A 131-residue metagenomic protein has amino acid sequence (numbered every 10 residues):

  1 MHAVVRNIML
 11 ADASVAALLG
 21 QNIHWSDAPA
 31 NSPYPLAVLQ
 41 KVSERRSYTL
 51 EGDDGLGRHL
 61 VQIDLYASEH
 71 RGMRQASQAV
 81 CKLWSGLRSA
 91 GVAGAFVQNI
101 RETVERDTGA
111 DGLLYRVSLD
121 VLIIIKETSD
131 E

Functional and structural regions predicted by a protein language model:
M1-D53, R71, Q75, S89-A93 (+1 more regions): Small/polar-rich, solvent-exposed N-terminal microdomains that initiate assembly or binding
K41-V42, L60, I100-R101: Solvent-exposed, well-ordered amphipathic alpha-helical segments that flank/support binding or catalytic loops
L50-L56, T108-G112: Short, solvent-exposed beta-strand/turn "edge" segments of beta-rich domains on protein surfaces
G55-E69, M73, V80, Y115-K126: Oligomerization/assembly interface segments of phage tail-like spikes and tubes
K82-E131: Acidic-leaning, charged glycine-interspersed low-complexity segments
